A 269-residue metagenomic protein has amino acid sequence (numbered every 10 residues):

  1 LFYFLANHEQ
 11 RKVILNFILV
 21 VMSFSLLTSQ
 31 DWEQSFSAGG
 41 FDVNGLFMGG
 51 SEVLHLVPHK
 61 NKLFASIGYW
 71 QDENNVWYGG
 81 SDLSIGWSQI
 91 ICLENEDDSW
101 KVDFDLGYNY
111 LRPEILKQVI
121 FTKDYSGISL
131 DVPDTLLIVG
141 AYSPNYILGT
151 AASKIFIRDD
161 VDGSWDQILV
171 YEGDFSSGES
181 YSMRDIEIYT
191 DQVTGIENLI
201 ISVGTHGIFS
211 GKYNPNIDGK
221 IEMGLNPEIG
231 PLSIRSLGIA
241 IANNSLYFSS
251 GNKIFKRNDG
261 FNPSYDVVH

Functional and structural regions predicted by a protein language model:
F2-A6, S25: C-terminal outer-membrane/trafficking sorting elements
F4, I18, E33-F36: N-terminal cationic amphipathic segment used for targeting or macromolecule association
L5-F17: Bacterial N-terminal signal peptides that target proteins for export
N7, M22, I241-N243: Intrinsic disorder/low-complexity segments
N16-S25: Bacterial N-terminal signal peptides
Q30-S51, P58, W70-G140, N145-Y189 (+3 more regions): Trp- and S/T/G-rich repeat-edge/linker motifs of beta-rich repeat architectures
